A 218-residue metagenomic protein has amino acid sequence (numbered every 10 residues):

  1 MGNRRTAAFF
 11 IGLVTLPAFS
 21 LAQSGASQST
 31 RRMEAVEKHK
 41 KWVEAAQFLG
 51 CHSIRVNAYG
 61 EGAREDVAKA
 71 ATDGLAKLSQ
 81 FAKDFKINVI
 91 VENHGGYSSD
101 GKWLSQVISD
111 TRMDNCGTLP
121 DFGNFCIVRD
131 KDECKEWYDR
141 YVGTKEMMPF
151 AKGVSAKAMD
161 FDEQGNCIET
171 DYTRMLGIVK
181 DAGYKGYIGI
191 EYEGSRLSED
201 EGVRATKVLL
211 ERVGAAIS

Functional and structural regions predicted by a protein language model:
M1-A7: Twin-arginine (Tat) signal peptide motif
A8, L13-D73, K83-N88, N124 (+5 more regions): Structural motif corresponding to the early beta-alpha repeats
S27-K38, A63-D73, G95-S99, W103 (+3 more regions): Alpha-helix N-cap and loop-to-helix initiation/capping positions
A46, C51, A151, Y184-K185: A structural motif
A76-G177: Acidic/histidine-rich catalytic cores of soluble enzymes
I87, A182-G186: A short helix->loop->beta-strand "cap" motif at the edges of active sites that frequently abuts
G153-A156, G186-E193: Conserved active-site loop/cleft motifs that coordinate metal ions or position small ligands
D200-A216: C-terminal helical cap(s) of enzyme catalytic domains, especially alpha/beta-barrels
